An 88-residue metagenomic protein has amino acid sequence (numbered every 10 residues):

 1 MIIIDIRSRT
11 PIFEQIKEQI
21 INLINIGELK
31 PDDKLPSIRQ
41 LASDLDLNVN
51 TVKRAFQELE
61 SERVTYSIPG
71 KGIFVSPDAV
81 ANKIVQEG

Functional and structural regions predicted by a protein language model:
M1-K34, Q40, I84, G88: Extreme N-terminal segment that seeds HTH/winged-HTH DNA-binding domains in transcriptional regulators
K34-Y66: N-terminal helix-turn-helix
E62-G88: HTH-adjacent hinge/linker in prokaryotic transcriptional regulators
